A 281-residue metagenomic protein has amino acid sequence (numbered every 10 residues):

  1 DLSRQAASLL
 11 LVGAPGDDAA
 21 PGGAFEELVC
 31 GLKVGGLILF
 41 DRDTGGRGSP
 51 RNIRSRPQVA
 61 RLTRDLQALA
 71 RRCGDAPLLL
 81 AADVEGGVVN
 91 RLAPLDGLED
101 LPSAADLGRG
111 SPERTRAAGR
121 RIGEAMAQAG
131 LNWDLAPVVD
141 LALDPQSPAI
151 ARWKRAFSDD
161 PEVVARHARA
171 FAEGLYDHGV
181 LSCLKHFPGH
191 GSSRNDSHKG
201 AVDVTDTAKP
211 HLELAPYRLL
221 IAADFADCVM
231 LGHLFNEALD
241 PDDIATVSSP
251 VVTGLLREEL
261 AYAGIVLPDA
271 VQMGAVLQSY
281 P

Functional and structural regions predicted by a protein language model:
D1-L2, A14, A20-L28, S49-R72 (+1 more regions): Second-shell residues forming the walls of enzyme active-site clefts
A7-A14, V34-L39, L78-V84, W133-P137 (+3 more regions): Hydrophobic faces of well-ordered beta-strands that scaffold small-molecule active sites in alpha/beta enzyme cores
G23-D43, R120-D134: Catalytic domains of carbohydrate-active enzymes, especially glycoside hydrolases
G31-V34, D100-P112, R116, G130 (+1 more regions): Structural recognition of alpha->loop->beta junctions
R54-R71, D75-P77, P112-Q128: Active-site-adjacent structural elements in enzyme catalytic domains
A76-R91, D96: Glycine-rich nucleotide/cofactor/substrate-binding loop typically near the N-terminus or early in the first domain
V88, L95-D106, L277-P281: A short alpha/beta connector and helix-capping loop motif
P94-D96, P102-A105, R120-A208: Surface-exposed loop and adjacent secondary-structure segments within mature catalytic domains
